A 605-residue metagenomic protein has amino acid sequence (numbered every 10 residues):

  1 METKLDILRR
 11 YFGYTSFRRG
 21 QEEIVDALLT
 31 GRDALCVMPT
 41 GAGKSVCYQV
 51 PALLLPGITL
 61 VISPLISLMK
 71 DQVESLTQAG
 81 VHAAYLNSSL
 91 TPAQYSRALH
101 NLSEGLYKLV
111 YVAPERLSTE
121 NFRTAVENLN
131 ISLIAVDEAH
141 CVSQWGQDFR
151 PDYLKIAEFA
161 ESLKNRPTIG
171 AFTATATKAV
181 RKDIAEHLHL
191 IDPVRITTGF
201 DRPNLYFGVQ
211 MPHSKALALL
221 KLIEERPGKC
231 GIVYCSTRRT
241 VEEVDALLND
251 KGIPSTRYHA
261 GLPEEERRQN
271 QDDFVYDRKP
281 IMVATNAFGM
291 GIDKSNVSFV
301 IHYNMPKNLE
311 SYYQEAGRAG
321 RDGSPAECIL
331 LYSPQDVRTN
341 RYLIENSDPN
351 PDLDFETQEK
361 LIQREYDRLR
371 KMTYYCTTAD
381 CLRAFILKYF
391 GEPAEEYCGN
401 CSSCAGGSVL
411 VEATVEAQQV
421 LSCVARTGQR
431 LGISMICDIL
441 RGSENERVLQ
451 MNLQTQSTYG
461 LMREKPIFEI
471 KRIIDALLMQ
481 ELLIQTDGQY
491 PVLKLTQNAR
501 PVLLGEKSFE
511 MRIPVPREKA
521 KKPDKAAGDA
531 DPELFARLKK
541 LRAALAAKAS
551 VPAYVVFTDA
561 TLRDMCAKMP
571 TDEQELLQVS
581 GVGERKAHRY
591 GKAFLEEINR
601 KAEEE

Functional and structural regions predicted by a protein language model:
M1-K4, T339, N350-F355, R364-Y366 (+2 more regions): Accessory DNA-binding and partner-docking regions appended to nucleic-acid-acting proteins, especially the terminal
E2-Y11, T15-R19, E23-S45, A52-L55 (+4 more regions): Helicase motor core with emphasis on the C-terminal RecA-like subdomain
L28, I223, F274, C376 (+2 more regions): Short helix-to-turn junction characteristic of helix-turn-helix DNA-binding domains, especially the helix
R97, D183, A218, E243 (+10 more regions): Short, solvent-exposed alpha-helical surface patches in well-structured domains
K360-F390: Short, charged low-complexity linear segments at domain edges
